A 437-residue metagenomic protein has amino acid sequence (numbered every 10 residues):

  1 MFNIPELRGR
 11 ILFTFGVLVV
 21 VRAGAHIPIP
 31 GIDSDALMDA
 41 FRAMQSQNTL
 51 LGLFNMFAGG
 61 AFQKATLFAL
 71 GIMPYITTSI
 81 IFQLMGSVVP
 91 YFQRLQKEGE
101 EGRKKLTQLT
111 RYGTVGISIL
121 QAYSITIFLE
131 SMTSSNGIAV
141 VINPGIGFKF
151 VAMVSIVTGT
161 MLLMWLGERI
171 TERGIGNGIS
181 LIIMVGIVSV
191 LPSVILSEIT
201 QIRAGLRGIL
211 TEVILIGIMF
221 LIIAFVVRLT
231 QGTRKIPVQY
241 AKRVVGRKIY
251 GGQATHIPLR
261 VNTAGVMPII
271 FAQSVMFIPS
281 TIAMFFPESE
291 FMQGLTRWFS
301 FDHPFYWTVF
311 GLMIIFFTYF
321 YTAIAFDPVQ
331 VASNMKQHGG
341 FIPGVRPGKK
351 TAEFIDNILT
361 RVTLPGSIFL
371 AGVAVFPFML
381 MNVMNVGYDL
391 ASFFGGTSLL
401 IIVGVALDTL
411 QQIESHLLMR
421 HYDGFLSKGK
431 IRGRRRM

Functional and structural regions predicted by a protein language model:
M1-Q96, E101-M437: N-terminal cationic and glycine-rich segments that engage phosphates or anionic surfaces
